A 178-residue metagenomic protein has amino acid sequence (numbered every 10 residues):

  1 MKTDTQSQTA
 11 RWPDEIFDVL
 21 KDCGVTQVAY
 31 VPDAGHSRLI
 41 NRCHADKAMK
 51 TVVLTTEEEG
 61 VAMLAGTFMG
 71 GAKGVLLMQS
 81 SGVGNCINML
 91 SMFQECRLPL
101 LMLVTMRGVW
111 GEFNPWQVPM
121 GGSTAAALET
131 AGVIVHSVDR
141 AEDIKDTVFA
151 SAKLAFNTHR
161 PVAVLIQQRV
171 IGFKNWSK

Functional and structural regions predicted by a protein language model:
M1-K178: Thiamine diphosphate
